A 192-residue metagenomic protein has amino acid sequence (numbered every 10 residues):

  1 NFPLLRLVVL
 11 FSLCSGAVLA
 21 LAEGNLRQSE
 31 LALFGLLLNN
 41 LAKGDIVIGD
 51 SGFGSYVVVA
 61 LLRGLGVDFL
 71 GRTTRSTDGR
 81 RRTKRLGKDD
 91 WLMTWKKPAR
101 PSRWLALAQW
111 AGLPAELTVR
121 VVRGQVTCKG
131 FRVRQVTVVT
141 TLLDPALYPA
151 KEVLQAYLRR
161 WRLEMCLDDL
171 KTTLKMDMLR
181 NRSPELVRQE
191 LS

Functional and structural regions predicted by a protein language model:
F2-S192: Single, function-defining residue in the core of a domain
